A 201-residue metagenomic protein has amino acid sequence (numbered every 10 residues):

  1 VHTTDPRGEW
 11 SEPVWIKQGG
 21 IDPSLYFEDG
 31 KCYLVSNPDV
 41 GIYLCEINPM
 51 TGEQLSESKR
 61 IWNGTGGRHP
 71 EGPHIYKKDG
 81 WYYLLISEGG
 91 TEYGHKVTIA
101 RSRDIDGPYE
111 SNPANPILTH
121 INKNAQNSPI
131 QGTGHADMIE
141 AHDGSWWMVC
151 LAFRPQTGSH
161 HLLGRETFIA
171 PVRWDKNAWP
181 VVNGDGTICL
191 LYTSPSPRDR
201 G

Functional and structural regions predicted by a protein language model:
V1, E12-K17, P23-P38, I42-C45 (+4 more regions): Hydrophobic core segments of beta-strands in well-ordered, beta-rich domains
T4-R7, I47-E53, A100-P108, D175-N177: Short loop/turn segments immediately following beta-strands, especially the blade-tip and inter-blade linker loops
R7-D29, P49-K77, P108-D137, V182-L191: Surface loop/turn signatures of beta-propeller and other carbohydrate-active proteins
G41-C45, Y93-I99, T157-S159, E166-I169: Structural motif
Y82-Y83, T98-I117: Metal-dependent phosphoesterases centered on the DNase I-like endonuclease/exonuclease/phosphatase
N124-R165: Repeat-solenoid scaffold signature
H161-D175, W179: A contiguous, mid-protein "functional segment" used to position or interact with cofactors/ions or partner subunits
Y192-G201: Conserved small/polar residues in nucleotide/adenosyl-binding loops
